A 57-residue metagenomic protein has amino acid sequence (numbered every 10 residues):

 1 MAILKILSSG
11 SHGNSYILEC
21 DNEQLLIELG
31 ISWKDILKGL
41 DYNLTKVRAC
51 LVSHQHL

Functional and structural regions predicted by a protein language model:
M1-Y42: Conserved beta-strand hairpin/beta-sheet module of binuclear metal-dependent hydrolase folds, prominently
K46-L57: Metallo-beta-lactamase
